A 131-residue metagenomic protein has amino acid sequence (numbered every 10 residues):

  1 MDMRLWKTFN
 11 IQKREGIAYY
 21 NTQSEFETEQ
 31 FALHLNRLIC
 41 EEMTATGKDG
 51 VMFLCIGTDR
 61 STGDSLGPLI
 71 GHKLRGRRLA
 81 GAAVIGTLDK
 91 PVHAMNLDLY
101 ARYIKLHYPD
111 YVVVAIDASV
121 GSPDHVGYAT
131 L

Functional and structural regions predicted by a protein language model:
D2-V113, A118-L131: N-terminal catalytic or cofactor-binding beta/alpha core of small enzyme domains
